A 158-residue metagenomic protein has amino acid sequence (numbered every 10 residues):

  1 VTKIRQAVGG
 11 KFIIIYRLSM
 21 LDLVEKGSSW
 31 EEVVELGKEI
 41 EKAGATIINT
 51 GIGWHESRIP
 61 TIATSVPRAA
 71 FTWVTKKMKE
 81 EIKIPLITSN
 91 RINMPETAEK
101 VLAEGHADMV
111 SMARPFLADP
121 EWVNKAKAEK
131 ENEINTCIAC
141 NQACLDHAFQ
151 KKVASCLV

Functional and structural regions predicted by a protein language model:
V1-V158: Flavin-dependent oxidoreductase catalytic cores
